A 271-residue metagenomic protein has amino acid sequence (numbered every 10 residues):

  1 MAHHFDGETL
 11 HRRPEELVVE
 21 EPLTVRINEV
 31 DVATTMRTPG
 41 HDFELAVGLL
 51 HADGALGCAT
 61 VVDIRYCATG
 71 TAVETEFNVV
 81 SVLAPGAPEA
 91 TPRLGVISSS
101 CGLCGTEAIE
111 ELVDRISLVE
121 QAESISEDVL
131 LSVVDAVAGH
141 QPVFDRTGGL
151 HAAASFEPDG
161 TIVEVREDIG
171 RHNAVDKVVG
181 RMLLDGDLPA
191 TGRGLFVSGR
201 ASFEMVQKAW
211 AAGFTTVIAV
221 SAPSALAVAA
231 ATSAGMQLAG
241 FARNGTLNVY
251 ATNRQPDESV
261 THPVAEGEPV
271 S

Functional and structural regions predicted by a protein language model:
M1-P158, I162-V165: Intrinsically disordered, low-complexity regions enriched in acidic/Ser/Thr/Pro/Gln residues
A52-G54, V62-I64, V73, I109-E111 (+6 more regions): Short, surface-exposed, polar/charged, turn-prone segments marking secondary-structure boundaries
S81-G95, V165-N173, A211-V220, V264-A265: Short, Lys/Arg-enriched charge-dense amphipathic segments
P142-L188, G194-L195: Histidine/lysine/aspartate-rich catalytic loop segments that bind and position anionic ligands
H172-E258: Feature captures the catalytic cores and cofactor-binding loops of soluble hydro-lyases/lyases that act on carboxylate
A265-S271: Long, low-complexity, intrinsically disordered segments
